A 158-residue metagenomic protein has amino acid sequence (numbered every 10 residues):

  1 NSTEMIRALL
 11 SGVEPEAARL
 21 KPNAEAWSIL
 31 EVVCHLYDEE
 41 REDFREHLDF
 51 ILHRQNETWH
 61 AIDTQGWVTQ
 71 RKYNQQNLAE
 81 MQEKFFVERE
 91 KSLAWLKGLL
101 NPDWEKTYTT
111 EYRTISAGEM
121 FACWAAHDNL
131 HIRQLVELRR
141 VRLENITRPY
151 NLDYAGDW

Functional and structural regions predicted by a protein language model:
N1-W27: A glycine-rich, hydrophobic loop/mini-helix early in the fold
S2, G66-E105, E119-W124, I132-Q134: Acidic/histidine-rich alpha-helical segments that form the ligand environment of transition-metal centers
S2-M5, R45-I51, F86-R89: Short low-complexity stretches enriched in small and charged residues
A8-S11, P15, D49, H53 (+2 more regions): Charged/polar positions within long, soluble alpha-helices
R19-T64, T107-W158: Short, contiguous alpha-helical
